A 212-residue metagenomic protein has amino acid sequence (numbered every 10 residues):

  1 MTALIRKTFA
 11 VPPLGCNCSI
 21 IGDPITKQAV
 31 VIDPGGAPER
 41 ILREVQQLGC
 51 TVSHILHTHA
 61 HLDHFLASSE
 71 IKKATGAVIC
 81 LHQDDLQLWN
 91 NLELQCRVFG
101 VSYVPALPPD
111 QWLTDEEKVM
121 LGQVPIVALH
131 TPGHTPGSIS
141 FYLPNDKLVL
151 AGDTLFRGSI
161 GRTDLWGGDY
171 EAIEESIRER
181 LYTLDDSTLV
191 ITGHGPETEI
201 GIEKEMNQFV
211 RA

Functional and structural regions predicted by a protein language model:
T2-L48, S140-G152: Conserved beta-strand hairpin/beta-sheet module of binuclear metal-dependent hydrolase folds, prominently
I21, T58, T131: Conserved S/T- and glycine-rich ATP-binding loop of Class I adenylate-forming
T26, G36-M120, E205-F209: Active-site HxH/HxHxD metal-binding segment of metal-dependent hydrolases
V30, L56, I79, L150 (+1 more regions): Residue-level marker for buried hydrophobic side chains located in beta-strands that build the well-ordered beta-sheet
V30-I32, H54-L56, A128-H130: Short catalytic-loop micro-motif centered on adjacent basic/acidic residues
I32-D33, L81, Q123, T192: Small/polar loops that bind or transfer phosphate-bearing groups
C50, Q95-V98, K118, V124-A212: Metallo-beta-lactamase
